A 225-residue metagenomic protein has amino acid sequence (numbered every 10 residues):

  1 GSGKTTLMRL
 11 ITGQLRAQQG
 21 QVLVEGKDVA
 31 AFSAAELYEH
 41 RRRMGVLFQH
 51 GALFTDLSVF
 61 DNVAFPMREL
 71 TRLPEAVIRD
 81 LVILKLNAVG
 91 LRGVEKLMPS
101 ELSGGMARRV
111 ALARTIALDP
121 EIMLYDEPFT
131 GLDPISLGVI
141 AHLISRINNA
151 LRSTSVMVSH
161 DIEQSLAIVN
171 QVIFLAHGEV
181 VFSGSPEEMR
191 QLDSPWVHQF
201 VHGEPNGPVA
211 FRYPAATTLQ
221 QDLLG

Functional and structural regions predicted by a protein language model:
T12: Helix-to-loop junction immediately C-terminal to a conserved catalytic motif
K27-D28, E75-G93: Conserved ABC ATPase "signature" region
V29-G45, E75, M189-L192: ABC ATPase NBD coupling module
M98-L102, M106: Conserved ABC ATPase signature
D119: Conserved catalytic motifs of ABC-family nucleotide-binding domains
M123-D126: Catalytic Walker B motif of ABC-type/P-loop ATPase nucleotide-binding domains
